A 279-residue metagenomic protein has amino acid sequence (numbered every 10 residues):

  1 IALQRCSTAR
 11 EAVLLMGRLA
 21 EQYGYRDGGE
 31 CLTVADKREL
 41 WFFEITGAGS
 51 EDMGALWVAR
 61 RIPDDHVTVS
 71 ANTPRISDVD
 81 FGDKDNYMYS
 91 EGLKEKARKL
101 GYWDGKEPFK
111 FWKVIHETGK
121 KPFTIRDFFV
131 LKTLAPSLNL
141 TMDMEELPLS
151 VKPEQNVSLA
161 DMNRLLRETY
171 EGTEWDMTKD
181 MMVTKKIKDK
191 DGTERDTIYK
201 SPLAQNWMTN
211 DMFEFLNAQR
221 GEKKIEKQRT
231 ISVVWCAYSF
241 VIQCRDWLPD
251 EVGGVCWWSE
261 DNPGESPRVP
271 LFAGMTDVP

Functional and structural regions predicted by a protein language model:
A2-E30: A conserved hydrophobic secondary-structure block that centers on an alpha-helix together with its immediately flanking
V13, G17, G28, K37-L40 (+2 more regions): C-terminus-biased signal that marks the final domain/tail of proteins
Q22, W41-F42: Short, well-ordered, mixed-charge alpha-helical segments that flank or form enzyme active sites
C31, V58: Short, surface-exposed charged micro-motifs
V34: RNA-binding basic/glycine-rich loop and surface signature characteristic of RAMP-family CRISPR effectors
E44-G47: Short acidic, glycine/serine/threonine-rich loops at helix termini
R60-I62: Loop-centered beta-sheet repeat module
